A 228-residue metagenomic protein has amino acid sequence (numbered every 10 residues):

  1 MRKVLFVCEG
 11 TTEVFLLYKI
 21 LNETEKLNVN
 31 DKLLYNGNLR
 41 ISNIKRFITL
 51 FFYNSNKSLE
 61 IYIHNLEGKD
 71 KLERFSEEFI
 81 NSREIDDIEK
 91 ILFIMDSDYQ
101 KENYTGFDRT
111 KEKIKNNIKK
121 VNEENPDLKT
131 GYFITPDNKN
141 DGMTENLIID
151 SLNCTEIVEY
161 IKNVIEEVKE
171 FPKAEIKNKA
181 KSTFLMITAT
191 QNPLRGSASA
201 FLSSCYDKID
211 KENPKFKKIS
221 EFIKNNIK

Functional and structural regions predicted by a protein language model:
M1-D87, K228: Short, surface-exposed loop/strand segments
L21-E25, F79-R83, I114-N125, L152 (+1 more regions): Hydrophobic, Leu/Ile/Phe/Ala-enriched alpha-helical segments that form helix-helix packing faces
N43, F47, Y62, T110-K113 (+3 more regions): Charge-rich, solvent-exposed alpha-helical interaction surfaces
Y62-D70, K129, I157-I161, N192-Y206: Short flexible/disordered coil segments
D70, T105, R109, D207-D210 (+1 more regions): Alpha-helix boundary/N-cap detector
E89-A189: Activity-critical C-terminal alpha-helical subdomain
S182-K228: Structured mid-to-C-terminal alpha-helical surface segments
